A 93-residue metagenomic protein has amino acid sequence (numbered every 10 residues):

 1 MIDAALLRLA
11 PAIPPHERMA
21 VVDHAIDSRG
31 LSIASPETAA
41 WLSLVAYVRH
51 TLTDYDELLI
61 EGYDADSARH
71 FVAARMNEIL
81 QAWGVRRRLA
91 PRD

Functional and structural regions predicted by a protein language model:
M1-A25: Membrane topogenic helices and adjacent juxtamembrane segments
D3, D23, D27, D54-D56 (+2 more regions): Acidic-enriched, low-complexity/disordered segments with a strong bias for Aspartate over Glutamate
A20-V45: Short basic alpha-helical hairpin corresponding to helix-turn-helix/winged-helix-like nucleic-acid-binding
L42-L80: Amphipathic alpha-helical packing elements
G84-D93: Short, charged, intrinsically disordered terminal tails
